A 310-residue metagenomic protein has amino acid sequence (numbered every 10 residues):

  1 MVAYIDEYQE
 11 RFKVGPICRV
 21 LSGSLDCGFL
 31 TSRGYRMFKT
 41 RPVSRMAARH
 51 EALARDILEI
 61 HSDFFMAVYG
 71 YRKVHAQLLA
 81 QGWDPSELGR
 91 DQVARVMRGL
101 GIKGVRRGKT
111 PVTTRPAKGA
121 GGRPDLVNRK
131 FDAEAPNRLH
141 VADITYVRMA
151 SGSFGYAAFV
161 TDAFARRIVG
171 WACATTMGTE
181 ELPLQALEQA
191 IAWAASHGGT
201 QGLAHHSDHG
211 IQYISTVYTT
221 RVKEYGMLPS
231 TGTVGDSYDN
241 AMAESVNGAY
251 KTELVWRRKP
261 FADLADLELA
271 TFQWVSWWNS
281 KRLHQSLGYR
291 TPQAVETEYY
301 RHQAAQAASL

Functional and structural regions predicted by a protein language model:
M1-L310: Charged DNA-binding/catalytic regions of mobile-element recombinases
